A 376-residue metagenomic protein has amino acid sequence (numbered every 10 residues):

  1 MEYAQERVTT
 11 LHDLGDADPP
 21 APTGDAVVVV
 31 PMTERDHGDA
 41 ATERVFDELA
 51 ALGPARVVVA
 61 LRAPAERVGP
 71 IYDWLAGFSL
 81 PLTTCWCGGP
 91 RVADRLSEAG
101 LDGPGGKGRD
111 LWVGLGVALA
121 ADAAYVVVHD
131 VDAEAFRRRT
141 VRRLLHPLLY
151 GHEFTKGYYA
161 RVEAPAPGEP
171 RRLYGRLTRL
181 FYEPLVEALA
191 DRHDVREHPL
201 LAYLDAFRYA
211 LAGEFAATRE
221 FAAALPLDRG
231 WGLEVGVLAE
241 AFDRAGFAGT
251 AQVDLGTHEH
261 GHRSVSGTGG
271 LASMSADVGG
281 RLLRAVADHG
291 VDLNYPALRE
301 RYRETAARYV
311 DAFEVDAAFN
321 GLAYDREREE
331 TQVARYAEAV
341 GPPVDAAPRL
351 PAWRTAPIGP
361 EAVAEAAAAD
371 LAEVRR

Functional and structural regions predicted by a protein language model:
M1-D47: N-proximal low-complexity "stem/linker" segments adjacent to membrane-targeting elements
M1-Q5, T10, G270-R376: Terminal low-complexity segments of carbohydrate-biosynthetic enzymes
R44-R56, W74-G77: Short, acidic, metal-binding catalytic loop of nucleotide-sugar glycosyltransferases
I71-A121: Active-site-proximal specificity loops/subdomain of glycosyltransferases
D122-E134: Short beta-strand-to-loop acidic/aromatic patch adjacent to the donor-nucleotide binding site
F136-A164: Conserved donor-nucleotide/metal-binding helix-loop-beta segment in metal-dependent transferases, i.e., the alpha-helix
R229, A239-H258: Catalytic donor-sugar/metal-binding loop of nucleotide-sugar-dependent glycosyltransferases
A251-G270, R281: Active-site donor/metal-binding and catalytic loop motifs of nucleotide-sugar-dependent glycosylation enzymes
